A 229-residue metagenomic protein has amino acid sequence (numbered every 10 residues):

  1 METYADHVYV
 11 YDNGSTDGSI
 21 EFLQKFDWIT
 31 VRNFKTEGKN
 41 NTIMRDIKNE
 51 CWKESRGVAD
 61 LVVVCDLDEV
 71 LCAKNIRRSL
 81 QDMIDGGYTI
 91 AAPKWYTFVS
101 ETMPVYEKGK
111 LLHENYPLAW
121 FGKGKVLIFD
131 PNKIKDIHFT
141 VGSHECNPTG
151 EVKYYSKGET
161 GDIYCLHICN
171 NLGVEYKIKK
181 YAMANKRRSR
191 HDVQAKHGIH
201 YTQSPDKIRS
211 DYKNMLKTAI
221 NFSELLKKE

Functional and structural regions predicted by a protein language model:
E2: Gly/Ala-rich phosphate-binding loop of Rossmann-like dinucleotide-binding domains, activating on the conserved
A5, A59, D85-T89: Short, high-confidence coil segments that cap the C-terminus of an alpha-helix and link into the following beta-strand
D6-G14, R32-K35: Short beta-strand/loop segment that forms part of the nucleotide-sugar
H7, W28-T30, T89: Conserved beta-strand segments of alpha/beta enzyme cores
G18-V64: Active-site-proximal specificity loops/subdomain of glycosyltransferases
T42-N49, C72-E229: Catalytic-site signature of metal-activated, phosphate-bearing donor transferases, centered on the GT-A/GT-A-like
L67-L71: Acidic metal-phosphate-binding loop of nucleotide-sugar-dependent transferases
